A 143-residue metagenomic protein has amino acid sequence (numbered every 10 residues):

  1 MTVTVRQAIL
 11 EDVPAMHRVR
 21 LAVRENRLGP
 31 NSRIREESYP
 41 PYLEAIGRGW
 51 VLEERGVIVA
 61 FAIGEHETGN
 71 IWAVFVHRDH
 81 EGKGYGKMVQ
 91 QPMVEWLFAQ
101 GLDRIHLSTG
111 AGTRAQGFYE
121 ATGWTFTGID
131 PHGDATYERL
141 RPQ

Functional and structural regions predicted by a protein language model:
M1-E11, Q143: Conserved N-terminal entry element of GNAT/NAT acetyltransferase domains
Q7-A73, H77-D79, Q90-P92, W96 (+1 more regions): Acetyl-CoA-dependent GNAT
E53-R55, R139-P142: Active-site beta-strand termini and strand-to-loop segments that position acidic
H77-Q91, F98-Q100, A111-G117, A121: Conserved glycine-rich acetyl-CoA-binding loop
H106-Q116, P131-D134: Conserved beta-strand-loop-alpha-helix junction that forms the acyl-donor binding cleft
E120-I129: Conserved acetyl-CoA-binding loop of GNAT-fold acetyltransferases
